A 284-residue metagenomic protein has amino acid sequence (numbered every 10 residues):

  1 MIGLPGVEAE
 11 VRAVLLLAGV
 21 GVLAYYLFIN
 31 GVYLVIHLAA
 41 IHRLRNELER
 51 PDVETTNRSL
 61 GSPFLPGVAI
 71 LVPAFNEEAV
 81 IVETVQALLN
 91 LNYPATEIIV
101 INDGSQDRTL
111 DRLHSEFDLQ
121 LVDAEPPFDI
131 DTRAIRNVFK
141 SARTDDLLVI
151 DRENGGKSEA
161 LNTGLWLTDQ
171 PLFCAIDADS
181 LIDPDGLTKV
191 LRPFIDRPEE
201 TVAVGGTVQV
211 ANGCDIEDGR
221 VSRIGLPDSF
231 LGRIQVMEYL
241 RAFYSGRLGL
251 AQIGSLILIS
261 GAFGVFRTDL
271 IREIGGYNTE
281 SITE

Functional and structural regions predicted by a protein language model:
M1-S62, R247: N-terminal membrane-anchoring/stem segments of glycan-assembly enzymes
I36-A95, D111-H114: N-terminal signal-anchor transmembrane helix
L88, D103-S105, G155: Conserved short acidic donor-positioning loop in nucleotide-sugar-dependent glycosyltransferases
A95-G104, P127: Short beta-strand/loop segment that forms part of the nucleotide-sugar
N102-V122: A conserved acidic beta->alpha catalytic loop
V122-D145, V149, E153-N162, W166 (+1 more regions): Long helical/loop segments within the catalytic core of UDP-sugar-dependent glycosyltransferases, especially the large
R152, I176-A178: Catalytic metal- and UDP-sugar-binding loop of GT-A-like glycosyltransferases, i.e., residues flanking the conserved
F173: Short aromatic/hydrophobic "clamp" motif used to bind/position activated sugar donors
